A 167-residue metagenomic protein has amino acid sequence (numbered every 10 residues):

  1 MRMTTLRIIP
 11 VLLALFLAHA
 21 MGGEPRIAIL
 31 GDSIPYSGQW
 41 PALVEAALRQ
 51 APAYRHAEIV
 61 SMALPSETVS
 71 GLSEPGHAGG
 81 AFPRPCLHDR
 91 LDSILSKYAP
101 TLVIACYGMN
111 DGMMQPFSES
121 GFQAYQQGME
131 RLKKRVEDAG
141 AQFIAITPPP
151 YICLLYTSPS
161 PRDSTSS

Functional and structural regions predicted by a protein language model:
M1-I9: Bacterial N-terminal signal peptides that target proteins for export
I9-A18: Bacterial N-terminal signal peptides
E24-E130: Conserved SGNH/GDSL esterase-like catalytic core that processes O-acyl groups on lipids and polysaccharides
V60, I144-I146: Hydrophobic/aromatic beta-strand patches that form the interior of the parallel beta-sheet core in alpha/beta enzyme
K133-E137: Surface-exposed amphipathic alpha-helices with a cationic face
D138-Q142: A short helix->loop->beta-strand "cap" motif at the edges of active sites that frequently abuts
Y156-D163: Conserved small/polar residues in nucleotide/adenosyl-binding loops
